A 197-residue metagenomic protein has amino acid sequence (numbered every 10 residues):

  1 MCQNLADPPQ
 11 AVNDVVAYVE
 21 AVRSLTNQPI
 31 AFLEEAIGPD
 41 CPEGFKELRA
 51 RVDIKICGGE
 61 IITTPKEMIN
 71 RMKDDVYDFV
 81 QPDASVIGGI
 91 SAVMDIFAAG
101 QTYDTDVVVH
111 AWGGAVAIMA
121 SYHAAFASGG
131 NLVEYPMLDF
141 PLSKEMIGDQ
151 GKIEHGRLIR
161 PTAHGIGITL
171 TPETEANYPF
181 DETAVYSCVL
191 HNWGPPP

Functional and structural regions predicted by a protein language model:
M1-E47, R51-V52: Metal-dependent enolase-superfamily TIM-barrel catalytic cores that perform enediolate-based chemistry
P29, G38-C57, I62-T169: Shared catalytic-loop signature of beta/alpha-barrel
E34, G114, A124, M137 (+3 more regions): Intrinsically disordered, low-complexity regions enriched in small/polar residues
I166-P197: Extended hydrophobic packing segments that form well-structured cores
